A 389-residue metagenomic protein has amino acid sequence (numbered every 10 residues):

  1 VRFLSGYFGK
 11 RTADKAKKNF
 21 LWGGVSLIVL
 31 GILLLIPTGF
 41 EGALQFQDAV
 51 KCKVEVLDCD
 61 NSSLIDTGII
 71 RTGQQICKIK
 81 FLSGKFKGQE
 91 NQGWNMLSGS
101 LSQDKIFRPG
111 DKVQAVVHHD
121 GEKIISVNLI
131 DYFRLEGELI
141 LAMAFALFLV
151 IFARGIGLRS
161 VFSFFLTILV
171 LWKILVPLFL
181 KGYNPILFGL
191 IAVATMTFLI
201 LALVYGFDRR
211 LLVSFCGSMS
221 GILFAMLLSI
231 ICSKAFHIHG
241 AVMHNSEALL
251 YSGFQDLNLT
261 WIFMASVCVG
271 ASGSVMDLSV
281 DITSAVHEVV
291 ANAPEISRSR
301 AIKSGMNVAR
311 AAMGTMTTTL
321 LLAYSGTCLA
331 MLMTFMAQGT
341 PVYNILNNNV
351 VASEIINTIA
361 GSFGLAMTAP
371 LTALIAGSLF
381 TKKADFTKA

Functional and structural regions predicted by a protein language model:
V1-V50: Hydrophobic secretory-pathway targeting helix
Q47-G73, V113: Structural detector for short beta-strands of small beta-barrel domains
G99-G137: Extended, hydrophilic extramembrane loops/domains of integral membrane proteins
M143-L147, G155-L250, L257-G270, S274: Transmembrane alpha-helical segments that form the functional core of multipass membrane systems
F207-C216, F236-E247, D281-A293, V342 (+2 more regions): Juxtamembrane helix-loop transition segments at the membrane interface in multi-pass membrane proteins
G217-I222, S252-V269, T315, T319 (+1 more regions): Pore-lining and gate-forming transmembrane alpha-helices of multi-pass membrane transport proteins
S272-I282, V286-L332, G339: Helical hairpin unit composed of two closely spaced alpha helices linked by a short loop
A311-G314, A323-S325, L329-A389: Hydrophobic alpha-helical transmembrane segments of membrane transport and translocation systems, primarily multi-pass
